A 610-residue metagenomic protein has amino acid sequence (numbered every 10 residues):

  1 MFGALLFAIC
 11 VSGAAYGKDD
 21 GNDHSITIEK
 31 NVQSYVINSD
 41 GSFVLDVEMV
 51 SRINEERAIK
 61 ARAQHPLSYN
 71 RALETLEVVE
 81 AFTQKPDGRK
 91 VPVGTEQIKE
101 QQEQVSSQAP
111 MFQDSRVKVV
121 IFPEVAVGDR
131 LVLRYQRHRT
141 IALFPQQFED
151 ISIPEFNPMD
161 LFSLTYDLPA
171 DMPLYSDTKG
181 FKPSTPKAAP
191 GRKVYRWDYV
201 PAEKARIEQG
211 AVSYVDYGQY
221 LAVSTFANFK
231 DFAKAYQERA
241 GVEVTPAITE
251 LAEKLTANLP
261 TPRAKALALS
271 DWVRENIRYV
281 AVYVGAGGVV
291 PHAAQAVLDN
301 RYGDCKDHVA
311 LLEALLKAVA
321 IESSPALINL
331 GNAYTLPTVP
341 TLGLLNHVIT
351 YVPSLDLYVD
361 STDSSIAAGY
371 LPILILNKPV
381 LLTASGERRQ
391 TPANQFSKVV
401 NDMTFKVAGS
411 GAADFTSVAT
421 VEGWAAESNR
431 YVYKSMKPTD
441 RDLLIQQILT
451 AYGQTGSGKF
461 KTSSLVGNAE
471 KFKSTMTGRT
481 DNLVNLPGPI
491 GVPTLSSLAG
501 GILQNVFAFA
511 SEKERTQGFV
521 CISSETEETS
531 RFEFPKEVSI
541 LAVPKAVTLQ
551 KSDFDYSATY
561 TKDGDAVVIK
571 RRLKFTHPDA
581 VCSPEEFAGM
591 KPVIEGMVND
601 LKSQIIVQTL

Functional and structural regions predicted by a protein language model:
F2-S12: Bacterial N-terminal signal peptides
G17-L610: A sensor for short, sequence-defined functional sites
